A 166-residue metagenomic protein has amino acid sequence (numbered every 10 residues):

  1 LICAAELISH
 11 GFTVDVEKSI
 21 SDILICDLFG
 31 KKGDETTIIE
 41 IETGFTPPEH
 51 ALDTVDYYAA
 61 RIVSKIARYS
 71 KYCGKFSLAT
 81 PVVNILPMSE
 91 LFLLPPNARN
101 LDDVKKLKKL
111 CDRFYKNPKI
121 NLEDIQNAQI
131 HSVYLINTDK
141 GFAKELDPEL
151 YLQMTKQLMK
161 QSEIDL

Functional and structural regions predicted by a protein language model:
L1-I20: Acidic-basic catalytic patches of nuclease active cores, encompassing PD-(D/E)XK and other metal-cofactor nuclease
A5, I20, F29-K31, A67-K71: Short, conserved, surface-exposed binding loops centered on an aromatic residue
F12, G33-E35, K71-F76: Short glycine/proline-enriched coil/turn segments at helix->beta-strand junctions
D15-V16, I38-E40, S77-T80: A structural signal for short, well-ordered beta-strand segments and their strand-loop junctions that often border
I20-L24, N84-L86: Acidic, metal-coordinating catalytic cores used for nucleic-acid/nucleotide bond scission and strand-transfer chemistry
D22, C26-P47: Active-site beta-strand-loop-beta-strand hairpin of nuclease catalytic cores that positions key catalytic residues
T43-K106: Catalytic cores of nucleic-acid endonucleases
V83-L166: Non-catalytic C-terminal interaction segments of nucleic acid-processing enzymes
